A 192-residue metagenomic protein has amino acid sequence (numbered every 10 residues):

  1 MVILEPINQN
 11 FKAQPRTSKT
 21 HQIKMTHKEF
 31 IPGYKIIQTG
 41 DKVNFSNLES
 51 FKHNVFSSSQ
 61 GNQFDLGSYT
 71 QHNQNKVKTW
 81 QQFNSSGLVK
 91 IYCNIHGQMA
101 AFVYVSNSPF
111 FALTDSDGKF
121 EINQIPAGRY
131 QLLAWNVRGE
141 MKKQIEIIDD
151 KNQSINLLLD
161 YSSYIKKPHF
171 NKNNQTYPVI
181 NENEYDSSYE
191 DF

Functional and structural regions predicted by a protein language model:
M1-K119, N123-F192: Extracytoplasmic copper-binding redox domains, predominantly the cupredoxin/blue-copper superfamily
